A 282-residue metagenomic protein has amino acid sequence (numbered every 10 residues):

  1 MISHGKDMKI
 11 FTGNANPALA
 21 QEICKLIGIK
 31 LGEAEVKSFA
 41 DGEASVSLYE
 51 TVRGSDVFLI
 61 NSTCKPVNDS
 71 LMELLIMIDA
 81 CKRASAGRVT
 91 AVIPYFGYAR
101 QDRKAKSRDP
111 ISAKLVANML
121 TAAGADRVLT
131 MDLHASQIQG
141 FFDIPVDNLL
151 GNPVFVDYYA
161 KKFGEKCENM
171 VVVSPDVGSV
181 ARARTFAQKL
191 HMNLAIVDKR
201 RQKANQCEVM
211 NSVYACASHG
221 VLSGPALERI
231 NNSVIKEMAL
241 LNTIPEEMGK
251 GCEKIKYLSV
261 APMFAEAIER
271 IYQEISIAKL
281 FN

Functional and structural regions predicted by a protein language model:
M1-N282: PRPP-associated nucleotide enzymes
